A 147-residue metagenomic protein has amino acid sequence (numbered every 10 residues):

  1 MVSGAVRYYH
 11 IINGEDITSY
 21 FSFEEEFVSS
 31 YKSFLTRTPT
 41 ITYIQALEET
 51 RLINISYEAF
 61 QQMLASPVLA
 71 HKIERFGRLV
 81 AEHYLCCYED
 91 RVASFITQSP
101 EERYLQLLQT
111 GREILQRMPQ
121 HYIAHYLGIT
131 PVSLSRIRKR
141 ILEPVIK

Functional and structural regions predicted by a protein language model:
M1-R7, E24-E25: Glycine- and acidic-residue-biased ligand/ion/polar-headgroup-sensing regions
A5-Y9, R51-L52: Short beta-strand segments in beta-sandwich/barrel cores
T18-R78: Cyclic-nucleotide recognition modules
I73, G77-V80, Y84, P100: Hydrophobic/aromatic residues within well-ordered alpha-helical segments
Y84-A93: Short, Lys/Arg-enriched N-terminal segment that forms or immediately precedes the first helix of a structured domain
Q98-K147: Phosphate-/nucleic-acid-contacting segments
